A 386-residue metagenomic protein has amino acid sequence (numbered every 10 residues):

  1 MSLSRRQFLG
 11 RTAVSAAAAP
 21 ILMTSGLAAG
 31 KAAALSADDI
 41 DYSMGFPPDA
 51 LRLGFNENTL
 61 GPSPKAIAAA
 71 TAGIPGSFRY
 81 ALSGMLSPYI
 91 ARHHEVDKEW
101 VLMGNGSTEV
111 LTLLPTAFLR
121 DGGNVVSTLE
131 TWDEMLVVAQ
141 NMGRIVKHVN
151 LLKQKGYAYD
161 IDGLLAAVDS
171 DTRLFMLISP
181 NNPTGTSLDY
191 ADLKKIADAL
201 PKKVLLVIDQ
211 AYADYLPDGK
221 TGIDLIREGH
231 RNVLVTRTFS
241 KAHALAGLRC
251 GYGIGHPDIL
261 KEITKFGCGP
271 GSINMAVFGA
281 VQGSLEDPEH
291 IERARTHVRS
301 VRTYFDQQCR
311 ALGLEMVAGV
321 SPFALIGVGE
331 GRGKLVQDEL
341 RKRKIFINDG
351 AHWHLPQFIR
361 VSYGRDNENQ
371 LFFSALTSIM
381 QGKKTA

Functional and structural regions predicted by a protein language model:
M1-A29: N-terminal export signals
A19-R79, R92: N-terminal "arm"/small-domain region of PLP-dependent enzymes with the aminotransferase-like
G30, A117-L177: PLP-dependent aminotransferase-like
S63, N232-R310, L314-V317: PLP-dependent aminotransferase class I/II
G84-N124: Phosphate-binding glycine-rich loop
A158-V168, P183-L206, Q210-A242: Active-site pre-lysine segment of PLP-dependent enzymes
V298-R299, A311-R343, I359: Conserved PLP-binding catalytic core of the aspartate aminotransferase-like
K342-R343, H352-A386: PLP-dependent enzyme catalytic core of the Aspartate aminotransferase-like
